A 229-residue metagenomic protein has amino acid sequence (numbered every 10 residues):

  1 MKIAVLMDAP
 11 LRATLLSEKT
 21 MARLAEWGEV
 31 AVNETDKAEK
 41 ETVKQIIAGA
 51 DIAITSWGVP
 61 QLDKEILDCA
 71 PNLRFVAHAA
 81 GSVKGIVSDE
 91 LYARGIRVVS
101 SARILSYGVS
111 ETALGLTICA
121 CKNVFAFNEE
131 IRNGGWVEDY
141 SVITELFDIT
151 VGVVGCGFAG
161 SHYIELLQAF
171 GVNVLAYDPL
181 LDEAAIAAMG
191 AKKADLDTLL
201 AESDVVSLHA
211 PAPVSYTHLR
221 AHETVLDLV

Functional and structural regions predicted by a protein language model:
M1-V99, A201, H209: An N-terminal-biased, well-structured beta-alpha scaffold segment characteristic of Rossmann-like dinucleotide-binding
I86-E90, L181-M189: Short loop/helix-cap segments at secondary-structure boundaries that form the rim of catalytic
R94-I96, S101-T150, E165, A169: Phosphate-binding beta-alpha-beta segment of Rossmann-like dinucleotide-binding domains, i.e., the NAD(P)
C156-G157: Glycine-rich Rossmann-fold phosphate-binding loop(s) that bind the pyrophosphate of adenine dinucleotide cofactors
G160-S161: N-terminal Rossmann-fold NAD(P) dinucleotide-binding loop
F170-I186: NAD(P)-binding Rossmann-fold cofactor-contacting core
K192-D195: Short acidic-hydrophobic, aromatic-tinged amphipathic segments that line or gate anion-handling sites
T217-T224: Conserved small/polar residues in nucleotide/adenosyl-binding loops
